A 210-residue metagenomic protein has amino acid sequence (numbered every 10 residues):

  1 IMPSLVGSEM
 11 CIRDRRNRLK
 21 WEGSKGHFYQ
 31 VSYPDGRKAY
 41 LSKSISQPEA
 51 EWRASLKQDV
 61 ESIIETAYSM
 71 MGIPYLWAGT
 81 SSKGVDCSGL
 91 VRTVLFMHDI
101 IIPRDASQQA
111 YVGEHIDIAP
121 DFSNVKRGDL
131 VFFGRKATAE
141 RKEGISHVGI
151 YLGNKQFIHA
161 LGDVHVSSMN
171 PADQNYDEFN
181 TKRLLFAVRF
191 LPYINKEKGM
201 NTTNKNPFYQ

Functional and structural regions predicted by a protein language model:
I1-G7, C11-I12: Single conserved hydrophobic/aromatic residue that forms the stacking wall/gate of nucleotide- or nucleobase-binding
R13-K43: SH3/SH3-like beta-barrel superfamily modules
S46-E51, G144-Q210: Aromatic- and glycine-rich peptidoglycan recognition patches
P48-D59, I118-D121: Intrinsically disordered, low-complexity Ser/Thr-rich linker and spacer segments in cell-wall-related proteins
A50-A54, P74-S82, R135-T138: Second-shell loop/turn segments in exported
R53-M71: An acidic-aromatic substrate-binding cleft motif
A67, G79-H98: Active-site nucleophilic cysteine motif
I102-V166, P171-A172: ...with weaker cross-activation on analogous glycine-rich loops/strands in unrelated enzymes
